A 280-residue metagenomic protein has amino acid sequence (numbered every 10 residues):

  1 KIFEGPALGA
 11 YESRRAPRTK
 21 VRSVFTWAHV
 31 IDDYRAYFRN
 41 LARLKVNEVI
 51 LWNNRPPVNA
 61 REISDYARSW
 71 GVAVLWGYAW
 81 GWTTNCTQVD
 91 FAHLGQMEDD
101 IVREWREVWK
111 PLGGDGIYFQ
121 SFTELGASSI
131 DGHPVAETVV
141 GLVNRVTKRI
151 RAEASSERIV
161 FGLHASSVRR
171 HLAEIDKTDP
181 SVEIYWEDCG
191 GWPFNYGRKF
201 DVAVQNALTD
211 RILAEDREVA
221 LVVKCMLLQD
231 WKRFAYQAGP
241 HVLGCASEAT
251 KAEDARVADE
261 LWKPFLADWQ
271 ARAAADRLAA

Functional and structural regions predicted by a protein language model:
I2-E48: An acidic-aromatic substrate-binding cleft motif
F3-E4, F25-I31, N47-A280: Catalytic-core regions of glycoside hydrolase
